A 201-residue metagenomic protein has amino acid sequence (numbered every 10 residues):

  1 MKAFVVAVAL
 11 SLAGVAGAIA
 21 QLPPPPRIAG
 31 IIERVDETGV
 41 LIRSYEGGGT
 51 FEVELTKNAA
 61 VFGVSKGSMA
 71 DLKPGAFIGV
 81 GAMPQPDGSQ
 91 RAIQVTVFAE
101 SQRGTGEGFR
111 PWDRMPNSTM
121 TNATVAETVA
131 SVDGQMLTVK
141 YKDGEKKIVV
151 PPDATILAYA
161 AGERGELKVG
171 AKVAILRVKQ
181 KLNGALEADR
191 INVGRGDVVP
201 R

Functional and structural regions predicted by a protein language model:
M1-V8: Bacterial N-terminal signal peptides that target proteins for export
F4, G14-R201: Short, flexible, surface-exposed loop segments at domain boundaries
